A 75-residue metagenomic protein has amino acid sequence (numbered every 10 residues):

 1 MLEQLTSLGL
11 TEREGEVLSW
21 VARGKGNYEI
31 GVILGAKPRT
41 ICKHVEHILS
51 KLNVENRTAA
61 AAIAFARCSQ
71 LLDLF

Functional and structural regions predicted by a protein language model:
M1-T40: Helix-turn-helix DNA-binding segment
Q4, S50-F75: Basic, Lys/Arg-enriched C-terminal extension of HTH/homeodomain DNA-binding domains
L18-A22, L49, A61: Hydrophobic residues on short alpha-helical segments
I41-C42, A59: Small/flexible residues
H44-H47: Residues within the DNA-recognition helix of helix-turn-helix
